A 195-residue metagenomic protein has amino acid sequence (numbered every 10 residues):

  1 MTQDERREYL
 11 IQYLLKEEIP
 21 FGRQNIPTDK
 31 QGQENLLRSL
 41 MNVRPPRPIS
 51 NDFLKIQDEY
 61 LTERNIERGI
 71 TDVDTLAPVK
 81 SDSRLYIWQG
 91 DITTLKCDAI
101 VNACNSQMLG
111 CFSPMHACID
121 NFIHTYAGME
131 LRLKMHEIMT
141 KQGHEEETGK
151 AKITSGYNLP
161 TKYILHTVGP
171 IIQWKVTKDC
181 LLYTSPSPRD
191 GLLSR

Functional and structural regions predicted by a protein language model:
M1-L76: Non-catalytic accessory regions outside enzyme or core folds
E8-E17, A77-D82, Q142-T148, T177-L181: Short, mixed-charge, low-aromatic patches
P48, D52-I56, I87, P114 (+2 more regions): Generic alpha-helix structural propensity
E59-A99, A103: Long amphipathic N-terminal alpha/beta scaffold segment
A99-I100, C104-S185: Glycine-enriched loop-and-adjacent helix/strand subsegments that border the catalytic/binding cleft of enzyme cores
Y183-S194: Single conserved hydrophobic/aromatic residue that forms the stacking wall/gate of nucleotide- or nucleobase-binding
